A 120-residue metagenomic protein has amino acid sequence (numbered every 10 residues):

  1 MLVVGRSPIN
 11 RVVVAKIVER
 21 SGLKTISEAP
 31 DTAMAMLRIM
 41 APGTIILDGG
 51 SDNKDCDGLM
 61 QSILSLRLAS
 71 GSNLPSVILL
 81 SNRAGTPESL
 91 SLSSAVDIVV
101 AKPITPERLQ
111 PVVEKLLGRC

Functional and structural regions predicted by a protein language model:
V4-G5: Conserved acidic carboxylate
P8-I26: Two-component/phosphorelay signaling modules centered on CheY-like receiver
E28-T44, D48: Acidic, metal-coordinating helix/loop segments flanking the phosphotransfer/catalytic sites of two-component signaling
I45, V99-V100: Two-component signal transduction core modules
I46-N73: Conserved phosphotransfer microenvironments
D57-G58, R83-V99, P111: Alpha4 helix (beta4-alpha4-beta5 surface) of REC/receiver domains from two-component response regulators
S70-G85: A short, hydrophobic beta-strand element within the central beta-sheet of small alpha/beta folds
I104-V113: C-terminal output helix
